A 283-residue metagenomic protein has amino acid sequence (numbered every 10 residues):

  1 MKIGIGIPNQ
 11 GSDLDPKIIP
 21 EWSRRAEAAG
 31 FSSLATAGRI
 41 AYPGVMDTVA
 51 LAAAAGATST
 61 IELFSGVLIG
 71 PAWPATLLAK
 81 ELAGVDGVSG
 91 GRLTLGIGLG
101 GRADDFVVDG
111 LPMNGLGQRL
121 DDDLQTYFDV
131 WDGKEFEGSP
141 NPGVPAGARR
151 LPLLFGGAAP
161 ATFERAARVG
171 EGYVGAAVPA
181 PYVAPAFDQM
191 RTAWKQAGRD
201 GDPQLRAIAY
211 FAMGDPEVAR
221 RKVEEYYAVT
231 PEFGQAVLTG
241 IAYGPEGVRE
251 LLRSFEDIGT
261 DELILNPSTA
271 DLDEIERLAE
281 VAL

Functional and structural regions predicted by a protein language model:
M1-L283: Active-site-adjacent structural elements that line small-molecule/cofactor binding pockets in enzymes
